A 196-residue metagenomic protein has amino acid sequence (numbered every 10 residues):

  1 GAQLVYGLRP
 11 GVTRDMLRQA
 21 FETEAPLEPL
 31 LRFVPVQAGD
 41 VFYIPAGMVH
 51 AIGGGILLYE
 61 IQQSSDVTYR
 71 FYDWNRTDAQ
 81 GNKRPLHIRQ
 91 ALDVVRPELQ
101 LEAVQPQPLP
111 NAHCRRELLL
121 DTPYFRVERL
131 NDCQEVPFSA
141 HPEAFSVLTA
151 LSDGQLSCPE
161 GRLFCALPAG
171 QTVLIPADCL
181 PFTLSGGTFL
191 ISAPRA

Functional and structural regions predicted by a protein language model:
G1-A38, I52-L151, P159, F164-Q171 (+1 more regions): Active-site region of the double-stranded beta-helix
D40-M48: Internal active-site segments that recognize and position negatively charged phosphoryl groups and nucleotide moieties
M48-A51, C179-F182: Short, charged beta-turn/beta-strand-edge "cap" motif at the junction between a beta-strand and an adjacent loop
P168-P181: Low-complexity, intrinsically disordered Gly/Pro/Thr-rich segments
G187-F189: Tryptophan-rich substrate-binding surfaces of secreted polymer-degrading and adhesive proteins
